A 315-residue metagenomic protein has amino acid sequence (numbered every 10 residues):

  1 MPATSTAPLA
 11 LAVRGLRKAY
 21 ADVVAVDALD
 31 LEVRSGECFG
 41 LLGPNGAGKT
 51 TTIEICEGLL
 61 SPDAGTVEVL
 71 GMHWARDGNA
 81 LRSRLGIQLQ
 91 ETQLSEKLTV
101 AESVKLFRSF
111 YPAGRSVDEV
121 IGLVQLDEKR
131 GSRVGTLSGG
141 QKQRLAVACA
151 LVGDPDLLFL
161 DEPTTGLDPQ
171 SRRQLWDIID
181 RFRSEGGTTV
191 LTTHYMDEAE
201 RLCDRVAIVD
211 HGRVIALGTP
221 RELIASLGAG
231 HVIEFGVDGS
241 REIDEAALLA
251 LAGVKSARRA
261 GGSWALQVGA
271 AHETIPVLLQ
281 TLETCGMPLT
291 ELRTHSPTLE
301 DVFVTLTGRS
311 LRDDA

Functional and structural regions predicted by a protein language model:
M1-R17, R309-A315: ABC-family P-loop ATPase nucleotide-binding domain
P8-V13, K18-A216: ABC transporter nucleotide-binding domains
W74, F110, D238-S240, A271 (+1 more regions): Short beta->alpha junction loops/turns
G86, P112, A225-A229, G253 (+2 more regions): A generic structural signal for secondary-structure junctions that act as hinges or helix/strand caps at the edges
D177-G269: ABC transporter nucleotide-binding domain
G253-A315: Non-catalytic connector elements of ABC transporters
